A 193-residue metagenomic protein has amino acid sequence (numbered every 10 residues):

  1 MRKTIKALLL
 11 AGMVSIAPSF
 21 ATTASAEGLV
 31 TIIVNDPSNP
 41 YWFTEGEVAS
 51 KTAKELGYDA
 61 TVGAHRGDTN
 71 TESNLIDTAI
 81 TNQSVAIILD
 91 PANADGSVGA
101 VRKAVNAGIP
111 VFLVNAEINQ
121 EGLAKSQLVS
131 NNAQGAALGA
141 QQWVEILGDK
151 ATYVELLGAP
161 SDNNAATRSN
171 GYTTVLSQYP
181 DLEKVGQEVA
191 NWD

Functional and structural regions predicted by a protein language model:
M1-R2, S15: Short, Lys/Arg-rich N-terminal segment immediately upstream of the first membrane anchor
R2-L9, T22-D193: A residue-level marker of the well-folded mature domains of exported/periplasmic proteins
V14-T23: C-terminal segment of classical bacterial N-terminal signal peptides
